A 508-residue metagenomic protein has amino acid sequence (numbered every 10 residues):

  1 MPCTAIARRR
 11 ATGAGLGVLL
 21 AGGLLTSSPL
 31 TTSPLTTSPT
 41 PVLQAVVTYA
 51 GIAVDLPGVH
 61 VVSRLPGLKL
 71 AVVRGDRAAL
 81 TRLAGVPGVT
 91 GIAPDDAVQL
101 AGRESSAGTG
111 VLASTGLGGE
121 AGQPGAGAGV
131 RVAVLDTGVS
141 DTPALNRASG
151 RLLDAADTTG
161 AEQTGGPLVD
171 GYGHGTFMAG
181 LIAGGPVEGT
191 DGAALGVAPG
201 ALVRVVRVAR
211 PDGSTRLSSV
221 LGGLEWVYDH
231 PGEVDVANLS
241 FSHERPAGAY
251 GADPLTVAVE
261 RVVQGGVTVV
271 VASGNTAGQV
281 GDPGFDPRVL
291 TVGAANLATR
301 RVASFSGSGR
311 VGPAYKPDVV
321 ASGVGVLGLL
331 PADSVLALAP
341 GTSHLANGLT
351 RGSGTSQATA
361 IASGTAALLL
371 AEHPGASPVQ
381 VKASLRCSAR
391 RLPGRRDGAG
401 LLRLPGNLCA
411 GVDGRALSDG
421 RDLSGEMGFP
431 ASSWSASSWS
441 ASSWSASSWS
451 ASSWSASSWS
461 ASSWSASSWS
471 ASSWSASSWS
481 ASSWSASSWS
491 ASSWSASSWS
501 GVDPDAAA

Functional and structural regions predicted by a protein language model:
P2-P29: Secretory targeting and sorting signals
P2-T4, L35, A53-Q123, P287: Autoinhibitory propeptides
A45-T48, S114-T164, G171, T176-F177 (+12 more regions): Acidic-leg catalytic submotif of subtilisin-like serine proteases
V62, A194-L195, V234-S240, A321 (+2 more regions): C-terminal subdomain of the subtilisin-like protease fold in secreted/lumenal serine endopeptidases
G119-A156, T164-S218, G232-V236, Q264-G266 (+6 more regions): Subtilisin-like serine protease catalytic core
D136, G284-A367, A371, S445-S475 (+3 more regions): Extracellular S/T/G-rich loop segment that most often corresponds to the catalytic His/Ser-adjacent loop
L224-A249, A272-S273: Short acidic, glycine-rich surface-loop motifs adjacent to enzyme active sites
G251-V269: Catalytic-core regions built around general acid/base machinery
